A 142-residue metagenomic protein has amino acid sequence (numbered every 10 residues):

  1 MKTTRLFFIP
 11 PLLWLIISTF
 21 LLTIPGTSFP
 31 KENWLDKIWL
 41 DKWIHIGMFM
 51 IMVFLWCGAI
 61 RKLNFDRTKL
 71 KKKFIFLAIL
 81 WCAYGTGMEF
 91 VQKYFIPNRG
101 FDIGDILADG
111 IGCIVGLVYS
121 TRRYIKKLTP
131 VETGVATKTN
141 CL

Functional and structural regions predicted by a protein language model:
M1-G104, G110-E132, A136-L142: Bulky hydrophobic segments
